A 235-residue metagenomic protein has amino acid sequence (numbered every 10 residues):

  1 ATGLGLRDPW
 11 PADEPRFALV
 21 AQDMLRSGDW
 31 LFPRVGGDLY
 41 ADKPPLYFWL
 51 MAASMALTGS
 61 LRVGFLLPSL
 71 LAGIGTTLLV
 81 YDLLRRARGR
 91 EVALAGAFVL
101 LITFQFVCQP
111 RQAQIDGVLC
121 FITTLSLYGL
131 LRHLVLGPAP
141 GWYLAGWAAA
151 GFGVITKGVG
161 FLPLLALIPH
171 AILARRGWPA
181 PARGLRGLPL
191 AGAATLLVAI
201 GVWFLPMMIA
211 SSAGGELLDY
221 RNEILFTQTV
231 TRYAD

Functional and structural regions predicted by a protein language model:
G3, R16-L39, L46, A53 (+1 more regions): Extracytosolic helix-loop segments that constitute the early lumenal/periplasmic catalytic or substrate-binding loops
F17-Q22, H133, A148-F152, T156 (+1 more regions): Transmembrane-lumen/periplasm boundary regions of multi-pass, lipid-linked membrane glycan transferases
S27, L46, L50-P68: Juxtamembrane segments of multi-pass membrane glycosylation machinery that transfer sugars from lipid-linked donors
L66-S69, R111-L119: Short acidic/glycine- and proline-prone juxtamembrane loop motifs at membrane-interface regions of multi-pass membrane
L67-A87, L125: Transmembrane-helix motifs of polytopic, lipid-linked glycan transferases
L79, V99-L100, V118-L136, A149: Specific aromatic-rich, kink-prone transmembrane helix
V80-I102: Transmembrane-helix signature of polytopic, membrane-embedded enzymes that assemble or transfer cell-envelope glycans
R86-A87, E91, S126-A145: Membrane-interface transmembrane helices that cradle and orient dolichyl/undecaprenyl
